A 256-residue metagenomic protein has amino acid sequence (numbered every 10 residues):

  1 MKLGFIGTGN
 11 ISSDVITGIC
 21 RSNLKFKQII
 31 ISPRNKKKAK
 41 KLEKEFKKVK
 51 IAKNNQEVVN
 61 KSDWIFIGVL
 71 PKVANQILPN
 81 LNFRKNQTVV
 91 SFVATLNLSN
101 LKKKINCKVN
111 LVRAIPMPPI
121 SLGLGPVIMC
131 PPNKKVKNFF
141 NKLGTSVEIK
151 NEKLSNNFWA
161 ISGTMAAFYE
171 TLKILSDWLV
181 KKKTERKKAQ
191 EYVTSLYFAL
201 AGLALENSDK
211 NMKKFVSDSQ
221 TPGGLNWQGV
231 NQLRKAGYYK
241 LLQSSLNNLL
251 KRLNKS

Functional and structural regions predicted by a protein language model:
M1-K53, E57, W178-K181: NAD(P)+-binding Rossmann beta1-loop-alpha1 motif at the extreme N-terminus of oxidoreductases
S12, A39, S62, A74 (+8 more regions): A general structural signal for well-ordered alpha-helical segments in protein cores
V15-I16, K36-A39, E45-M129, N133: Rossmann-like NAD(P)(H) cofactor-binding subdomain of soluble oxidoreductases
I29, A39, V58, A74 (+2 more regions): Small-residue helix-packing motif on alpha-helices
N100-N110, G125-F158, T164-N207, N248 (+1 more regions): Internal alpha-helical scaffold of NAD(P)-dependent oxidoreductase catalytic cores
S155-A160, M212-V216: Short pre-catalytic strand/loop immediately N-terminal to key active-site residues, enriched for Gly-Thr
T194, F198-S256: NAD(P)-dependent Rossmann-like dehydrogenase/reductase catalytic/cofactor-binding core
